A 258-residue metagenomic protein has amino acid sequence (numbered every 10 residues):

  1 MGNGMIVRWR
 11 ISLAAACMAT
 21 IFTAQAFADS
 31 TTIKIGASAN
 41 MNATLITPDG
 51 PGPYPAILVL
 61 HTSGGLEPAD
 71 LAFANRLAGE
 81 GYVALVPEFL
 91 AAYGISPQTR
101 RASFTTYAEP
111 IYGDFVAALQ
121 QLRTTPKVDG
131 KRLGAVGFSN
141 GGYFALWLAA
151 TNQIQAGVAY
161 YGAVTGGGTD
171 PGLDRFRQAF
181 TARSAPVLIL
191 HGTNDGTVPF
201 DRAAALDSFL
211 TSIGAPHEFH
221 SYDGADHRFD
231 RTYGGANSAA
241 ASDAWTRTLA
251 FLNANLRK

Functional and structural regions predicted by a protein language model:
G2-A14: Bacterial N-terminal signal peptides that target proteins for export
S12-F22: Bacterial N-terminal signal peptides
T32-T47, P53-T125, F176, R228-R231: Serine-hydrolase catalytic machinery in alpha/beta-hydrolase-like enzymes
F115-A182: Primarily recognizes the serine-hydrolase "nucleophile elbow" in alpha/beta-hydrolase and SGNH/GDSL folds
R183, I189-H191, D195: Short beta-strand/loop motif that positions the catalytic acidic residue of the alpha/beta-hydrolase fold
T193-G196, G224-D226: Acidic beta-to-alpha connecting loop that harbors the catalytic carboxylate
P199-F209: Short alpha-helix in the alpha/beta-hydrolase fold that links the catalytic acid
P216-K258: C-terminal catalytic histidine-bearing segment of alpha/beta-hydrolase fold enzymes
